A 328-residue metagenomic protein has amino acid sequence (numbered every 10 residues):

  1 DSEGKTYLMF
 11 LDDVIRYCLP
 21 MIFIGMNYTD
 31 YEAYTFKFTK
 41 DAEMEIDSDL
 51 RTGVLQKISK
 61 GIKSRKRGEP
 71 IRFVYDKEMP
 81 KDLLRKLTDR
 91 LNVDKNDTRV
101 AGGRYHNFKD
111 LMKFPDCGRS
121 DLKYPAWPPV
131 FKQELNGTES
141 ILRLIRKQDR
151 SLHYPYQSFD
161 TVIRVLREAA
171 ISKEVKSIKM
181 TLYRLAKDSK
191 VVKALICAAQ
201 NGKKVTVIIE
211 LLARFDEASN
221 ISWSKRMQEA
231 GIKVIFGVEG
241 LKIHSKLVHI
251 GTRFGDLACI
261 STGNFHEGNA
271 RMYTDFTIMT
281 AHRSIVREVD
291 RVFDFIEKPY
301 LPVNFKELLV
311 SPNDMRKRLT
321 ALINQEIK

Functional and structural regions predicted by a protein language model:
D1-K328: N-terminal localization/anchoring segments of enzymes in phospholipid and broader phosphate metabolism
